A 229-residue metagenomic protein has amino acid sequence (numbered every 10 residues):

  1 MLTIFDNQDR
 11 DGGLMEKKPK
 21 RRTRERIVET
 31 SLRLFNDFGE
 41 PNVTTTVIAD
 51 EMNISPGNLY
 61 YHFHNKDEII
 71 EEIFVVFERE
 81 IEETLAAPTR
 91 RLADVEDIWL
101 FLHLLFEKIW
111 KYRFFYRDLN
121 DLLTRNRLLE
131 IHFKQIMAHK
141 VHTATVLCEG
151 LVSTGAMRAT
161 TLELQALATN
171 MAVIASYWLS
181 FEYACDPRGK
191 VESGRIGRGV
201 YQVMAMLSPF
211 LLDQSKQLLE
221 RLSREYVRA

Functional and structural regions predicted by a protein language model:
M1-G12, S180-A229: C-terminal peripheral helix-coil segments that are non-catalytic and often amphipathic
T23, I27-T30, L167: N-terminal positioning helix adjacent to the helix-turn-helix/winged-helix DNA-binding module
R26, L34-E68, E72: Helix-turn-helix
V75-I81: Short, basic, alpha-helical segments at the C-terminal edge of helix-turn-helix-like DNA-binding modules
L85-P88, Y116-L123, L151, G155 (+1 more regions): Secondary-structure edge/capping motif, primarily at the C-terminal ends of alpha-helices and the immediately following
A86-F114: Hydrophobic alpha-helical connector segments
I109-I131, T145-G150: Amphipathic alpha-helical segments used for helix-helix packing
L128-T154, Q165-S180, G197-P209: Amphipathic alpha-helical packing segments from all-alpha helical-bundle domains
